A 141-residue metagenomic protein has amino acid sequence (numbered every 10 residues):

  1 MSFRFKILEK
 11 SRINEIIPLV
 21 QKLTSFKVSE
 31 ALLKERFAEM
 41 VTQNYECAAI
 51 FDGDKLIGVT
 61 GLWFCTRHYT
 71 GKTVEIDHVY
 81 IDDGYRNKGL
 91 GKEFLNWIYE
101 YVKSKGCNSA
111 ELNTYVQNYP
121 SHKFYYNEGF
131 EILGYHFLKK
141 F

Functional and structural regions predicted by a protein language model:
M1-S11: Conserved N-terminal entry element of GNAT/NAT acetyltransferase domains
F3, D54-V59, V74: Glycine-rich phosphate/pyrophosphate-binding loop shared by adenosine-nucleotide-utilizing enzymes
E39-A49, E75: A short helix-loop-beta-strand connector motif used in the catalytic cores of GNAT acetyltransferases and, in some
A49, K55-F64, Y80: Conserved beta-strand in the GNAT
C65-I76, R86, I132-L133: A conserved beta-turn-beta hairpin within the catalytic core of GNAT-like acetyltransferases that forms part
I81, N87-E100, N127: Conserved acetyl-CoA-binding loop-helix of GNAT-fold acetyltransferases
K92, V116-G134, K139: Conserved active-site alpha-helix within GNAT-family acetyltransferase domains
V102-T114: Conserved GNAT acetyl-CoA-binding A-motif
